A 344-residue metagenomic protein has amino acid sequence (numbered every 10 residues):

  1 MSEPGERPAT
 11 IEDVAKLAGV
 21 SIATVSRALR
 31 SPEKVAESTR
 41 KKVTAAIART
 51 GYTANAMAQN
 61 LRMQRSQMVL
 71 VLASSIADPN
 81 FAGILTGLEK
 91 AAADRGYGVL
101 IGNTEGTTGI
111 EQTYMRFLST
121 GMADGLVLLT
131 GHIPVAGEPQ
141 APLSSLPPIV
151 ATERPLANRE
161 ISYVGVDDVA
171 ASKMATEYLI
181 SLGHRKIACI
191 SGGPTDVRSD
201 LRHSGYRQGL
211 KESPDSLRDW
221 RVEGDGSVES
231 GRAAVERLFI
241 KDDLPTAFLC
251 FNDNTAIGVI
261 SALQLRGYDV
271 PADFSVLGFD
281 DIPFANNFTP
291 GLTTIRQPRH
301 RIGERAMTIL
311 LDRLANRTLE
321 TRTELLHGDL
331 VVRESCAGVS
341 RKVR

Functional and structural regions predicted by a protein language model:
M1-A9, Q67-E177, S181, F239-I240: Alpha-helical recognition/docking segments in bacterial nutrient-uptake and carbohydrate-utilization systems
M1-Q64, S340-K342: N-terminal helix-turn-helix DNA-binding module of bacterial transcription factors
L17, I22-S26, L61-A77, Y178 (+1 more regions): Short beta-strand segments enriched in small/hydrophobic residues
S38, L129, T152, V166 (+5 more regions): Generic beta-sheet signal
T50, D94-R95, S145, S213 (+1 more regions): Helix C-cap/helix->beta junction micro-motif
A56, S74-G83, I101-I110, H132 (+7 more regions): Hinge/beta->alpha junction and helix N-cap segments in small-molecule ligand-binding domains
R237-R344: Flexible loop/turn connectors
